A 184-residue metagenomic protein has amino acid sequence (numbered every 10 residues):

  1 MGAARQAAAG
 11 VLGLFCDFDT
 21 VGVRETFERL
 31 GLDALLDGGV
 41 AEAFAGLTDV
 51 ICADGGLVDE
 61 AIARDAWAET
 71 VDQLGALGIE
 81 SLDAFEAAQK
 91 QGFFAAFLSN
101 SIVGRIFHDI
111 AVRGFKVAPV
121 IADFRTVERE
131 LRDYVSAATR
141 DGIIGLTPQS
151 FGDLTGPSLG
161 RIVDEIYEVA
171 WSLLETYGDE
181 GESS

Functional and structural regions predicted by a protein language model:
G2-S101: Long amphipathic alpha-helical segments with strong coiled-coil/leucine-zipper propensity
D19-G22, L30, A34, I51-G55 (+12 more regions): Short, flexible helical or helix-coil boundary motifs
F94-R105, E128, R132: Basic amphipathic recognition helices
H108, V112-S184: Alpha-helical oligomerization segments
